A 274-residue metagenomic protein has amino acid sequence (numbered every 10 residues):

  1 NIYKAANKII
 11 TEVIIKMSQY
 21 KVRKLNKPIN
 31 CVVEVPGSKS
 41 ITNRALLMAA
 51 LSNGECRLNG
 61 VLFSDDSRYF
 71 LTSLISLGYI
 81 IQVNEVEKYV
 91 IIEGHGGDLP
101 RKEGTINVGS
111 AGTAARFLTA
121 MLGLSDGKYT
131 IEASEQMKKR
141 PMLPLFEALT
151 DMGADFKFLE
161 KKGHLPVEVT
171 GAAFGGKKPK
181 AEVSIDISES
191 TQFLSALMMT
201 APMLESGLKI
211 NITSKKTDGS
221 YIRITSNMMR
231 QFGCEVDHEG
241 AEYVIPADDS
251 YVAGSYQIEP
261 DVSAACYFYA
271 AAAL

Functional and structural regions predicted by a protein language model:
N1-K16: Short, Lys/Arg-enriched N-terminal segments with co-localized hydrophobic residues within the first ~10-30 amino acids
K16-L274: Structural preference for solvent-exposed beta-strand-turn elements and adjacent flexible terminal/loop segments within
